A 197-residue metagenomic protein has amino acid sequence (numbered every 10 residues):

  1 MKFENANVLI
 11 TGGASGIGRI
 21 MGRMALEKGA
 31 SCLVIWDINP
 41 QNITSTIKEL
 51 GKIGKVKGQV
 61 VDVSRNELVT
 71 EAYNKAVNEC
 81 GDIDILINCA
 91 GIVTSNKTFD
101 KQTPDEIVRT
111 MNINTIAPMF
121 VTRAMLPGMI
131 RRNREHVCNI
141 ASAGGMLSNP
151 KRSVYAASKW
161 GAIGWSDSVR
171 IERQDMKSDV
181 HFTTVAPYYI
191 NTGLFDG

Functional and structural regions predicted by a protein language model:
K2-V34: Canonical Rossmann dinucleotide-binding motif of NAD(H)/NADP(H)-dependent dehydrogenases/reductases, specifically
A30-S45: Conserved glycine-rich Rossmann-like NAD(P)H-binding loop of the short-chain dehydrogenase/reductase
P40-Q41, V60-E71, P104: The beta1-alpha1 cofactor-binding region of Rossmann-like NAD(H)/NADP(H)-dependent oxidoreductases
K97-F99, T103-R109: Substrate-binding pocket helix/loop in short-chain dehydrogenase/reductase
T122-R123, D167: A short, exposed helix-loop element centered on a Lys and neighboring polar residues
S142: Residue(s) in the substrate-gating loop at a strand-loop-helix junction that position the organic substrate next
E172-G197: SDR active-site lid
